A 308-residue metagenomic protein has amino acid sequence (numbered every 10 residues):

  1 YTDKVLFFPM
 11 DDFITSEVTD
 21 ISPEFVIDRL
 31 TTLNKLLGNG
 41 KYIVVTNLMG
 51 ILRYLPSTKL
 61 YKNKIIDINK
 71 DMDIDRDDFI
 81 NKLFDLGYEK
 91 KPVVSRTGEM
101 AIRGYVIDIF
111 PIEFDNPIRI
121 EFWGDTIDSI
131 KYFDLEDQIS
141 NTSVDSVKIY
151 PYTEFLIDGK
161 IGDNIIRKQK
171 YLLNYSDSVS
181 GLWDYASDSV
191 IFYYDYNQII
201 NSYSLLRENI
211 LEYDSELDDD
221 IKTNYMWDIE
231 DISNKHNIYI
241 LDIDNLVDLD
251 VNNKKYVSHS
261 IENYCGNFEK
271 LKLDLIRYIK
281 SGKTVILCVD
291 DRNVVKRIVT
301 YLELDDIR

Functional and structural regions predicted by a protein language model:
Y1-R308: ASCE RecA-like P-loop NTPase motor cores that couple ATP hydrolysis to mechanical translocation on nucleic acids
